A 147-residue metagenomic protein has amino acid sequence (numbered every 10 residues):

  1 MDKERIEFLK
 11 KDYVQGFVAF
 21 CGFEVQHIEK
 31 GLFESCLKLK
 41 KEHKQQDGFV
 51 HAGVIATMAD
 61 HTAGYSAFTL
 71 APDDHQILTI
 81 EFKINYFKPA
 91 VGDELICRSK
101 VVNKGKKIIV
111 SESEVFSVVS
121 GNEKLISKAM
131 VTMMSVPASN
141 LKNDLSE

Functional and structural regions predicted by a protein language model:
M1-E147: Terminal targeting signals and extreme-terminal segments of soluble enzymes
